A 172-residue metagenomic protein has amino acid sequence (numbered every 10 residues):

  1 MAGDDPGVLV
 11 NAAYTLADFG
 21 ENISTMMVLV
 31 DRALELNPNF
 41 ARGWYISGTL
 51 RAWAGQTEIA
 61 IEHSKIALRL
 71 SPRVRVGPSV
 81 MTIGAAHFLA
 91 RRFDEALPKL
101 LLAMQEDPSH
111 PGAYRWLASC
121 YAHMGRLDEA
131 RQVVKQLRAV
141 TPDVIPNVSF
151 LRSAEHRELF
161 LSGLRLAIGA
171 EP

Functional and structural regions predicted by a protein language model:
M1, D31-E35, L68-R69, M104-Q105 (+1 more regions): Conserved structural position within tetratricopeptide repeats
G3-D4, P38, P72-V74, P108 (+1 more regions): Short coil turns that delineate tetratricopeptide repeat
P6-G7, A41-R42, R75-G77, P111-G112: Helix-start (N-cap) detector for alpha-helical repeat units in TPR-like alpha-solenoids, especially tetratricopeptide
N11, I46, V80-T82, W116: Canonical tetratricopeptide repeat
F19-R32, A54-R69, A90-L102, R126-V133: Structural signature of tandem alpha-helical TPR/SEL1-like repeats, specifically the intra-repeat loop/turn
A122-V144: TPR/TPR-like (Sel1-like) alpha-helical repeat modules
D143-P172: Terminal, low-structured helical/coil segments at or just beyond the last alpha-helical repeat
